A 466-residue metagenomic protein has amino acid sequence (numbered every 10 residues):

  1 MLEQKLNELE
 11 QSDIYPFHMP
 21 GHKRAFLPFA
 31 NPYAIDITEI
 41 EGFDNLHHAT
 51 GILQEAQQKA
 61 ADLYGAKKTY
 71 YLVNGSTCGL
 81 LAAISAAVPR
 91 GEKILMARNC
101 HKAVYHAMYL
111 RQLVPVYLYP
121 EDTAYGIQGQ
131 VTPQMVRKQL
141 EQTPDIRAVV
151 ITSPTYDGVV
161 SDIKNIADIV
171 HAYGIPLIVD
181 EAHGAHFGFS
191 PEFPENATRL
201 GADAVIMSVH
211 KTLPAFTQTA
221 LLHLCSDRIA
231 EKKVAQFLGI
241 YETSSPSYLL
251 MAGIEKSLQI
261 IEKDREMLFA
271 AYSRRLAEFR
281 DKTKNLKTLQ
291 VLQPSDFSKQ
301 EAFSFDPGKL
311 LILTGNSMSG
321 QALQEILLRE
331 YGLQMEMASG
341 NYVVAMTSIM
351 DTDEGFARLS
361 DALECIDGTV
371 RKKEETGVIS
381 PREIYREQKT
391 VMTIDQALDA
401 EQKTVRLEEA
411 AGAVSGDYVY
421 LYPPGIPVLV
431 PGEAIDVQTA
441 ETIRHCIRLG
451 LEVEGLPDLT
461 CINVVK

Functional and structural regions predicted by a protein language model:
M1-G51: N-terminal "arm"/small-domain region of PLP-dependent enzymes with the aminotransferase-like
L2-N7, L63-A66, S76-S295, T314: Conserved PLP-enzyme active-site core in the AAT-like
Y33-G75: Conserved N-terminal alpha-helix of the aminotransferase class I/II PLP-enzyme fold
Y70-L72, V149-T152, V344-S348: Short glycine-rich or small-residue beta-strand-to-loop segments that form or flank ligand, phosphate, metal/Fe-S
D281-G455: Conserved C-terminal alpha-helix-loop-beta "cap" of PLP-dependent enzymes that closes/shapes the active-site mouth
E452-K466: Charge-dense polyanion-binding interfaces
